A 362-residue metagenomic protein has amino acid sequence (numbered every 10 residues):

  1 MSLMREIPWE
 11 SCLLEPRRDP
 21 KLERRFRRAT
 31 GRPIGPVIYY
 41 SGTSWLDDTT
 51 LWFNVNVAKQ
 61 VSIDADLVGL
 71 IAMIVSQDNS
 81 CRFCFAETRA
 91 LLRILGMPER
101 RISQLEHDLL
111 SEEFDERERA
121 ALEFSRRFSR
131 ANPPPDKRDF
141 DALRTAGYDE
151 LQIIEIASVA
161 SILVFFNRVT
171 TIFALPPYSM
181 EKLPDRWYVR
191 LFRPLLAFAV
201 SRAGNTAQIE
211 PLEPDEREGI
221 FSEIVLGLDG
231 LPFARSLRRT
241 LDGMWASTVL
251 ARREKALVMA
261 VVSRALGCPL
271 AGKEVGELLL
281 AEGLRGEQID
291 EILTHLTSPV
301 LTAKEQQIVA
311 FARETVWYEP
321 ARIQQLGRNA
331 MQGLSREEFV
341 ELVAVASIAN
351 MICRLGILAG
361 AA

Functional and structural regions predicted by a protein language model:
M1-L67, R93, R100-S103, L175-E254 (+2 more regions): Secretory/endomembrane lumenal or extracellular ectodomains immediately following the signal peptide
P33-Y39, D66-N79, L110, E150-A157 (+4 more regions): Alpha-helical scaffold segments that form or flank carboxylate-/histidine-based iron centers
W45-T50, S80-C84, S129-R138, P232-R238 (+2 more regions): Short acidic alpha-helix initiation/capping motifs at coil-to-helix transition points, especially at protein N-termini
I71-L95, V159-L163, K255-E282, I289-D290 (+1 more regions): Short, thiol/selenol-centered motifs that function as redox-active sites or metal-ligating centers
E106-D115, T294-L301: Acidic/His metal-coordination segments adjacent to aromatic residues that form catalytic metal sites in metalloenzymes
E118-A157, T302-V343: Acidic/histidine-rich alpha-helical segments that form the ligand environment of transition-metal centers
K137, T170-A197, G286, Y318-E338 (+1 more regions): Long, compositionally biased
I153-T170, F339-G356: Amphipathic, Lys/Arg-enriched alpha-helical patches that create a basic surface for binding polyanionic ligands
